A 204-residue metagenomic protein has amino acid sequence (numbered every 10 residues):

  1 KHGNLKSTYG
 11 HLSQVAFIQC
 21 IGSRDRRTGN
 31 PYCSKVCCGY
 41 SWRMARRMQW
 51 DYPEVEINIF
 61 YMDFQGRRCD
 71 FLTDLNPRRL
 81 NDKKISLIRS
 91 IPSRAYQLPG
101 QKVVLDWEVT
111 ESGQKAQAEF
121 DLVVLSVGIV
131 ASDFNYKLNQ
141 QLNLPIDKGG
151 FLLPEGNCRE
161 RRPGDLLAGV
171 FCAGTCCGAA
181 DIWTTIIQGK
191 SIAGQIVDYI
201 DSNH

Functional and structural regions predicted by a protein language model:
K1-H204: Residues forming the flavin
